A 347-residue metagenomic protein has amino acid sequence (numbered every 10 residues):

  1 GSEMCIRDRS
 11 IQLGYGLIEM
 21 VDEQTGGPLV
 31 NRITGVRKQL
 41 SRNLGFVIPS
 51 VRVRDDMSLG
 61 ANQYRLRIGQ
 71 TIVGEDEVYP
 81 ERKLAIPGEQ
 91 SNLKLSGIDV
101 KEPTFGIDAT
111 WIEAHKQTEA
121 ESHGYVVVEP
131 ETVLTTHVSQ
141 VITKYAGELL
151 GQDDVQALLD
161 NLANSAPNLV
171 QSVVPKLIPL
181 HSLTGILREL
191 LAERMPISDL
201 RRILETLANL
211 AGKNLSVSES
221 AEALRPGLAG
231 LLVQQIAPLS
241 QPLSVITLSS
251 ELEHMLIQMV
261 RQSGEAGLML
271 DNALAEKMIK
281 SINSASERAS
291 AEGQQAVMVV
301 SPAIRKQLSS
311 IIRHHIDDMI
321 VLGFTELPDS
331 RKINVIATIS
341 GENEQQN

Functional and structural regions predicted by a protein language model:
G1-C5: Short, small-residue-biased leader/transition segments that mark boundaries at the very start of proteins
I6-K332, T338: Structured cytosolic domains appended to multi-pass membrane proteins
I339-N347: A polyampholytic, Gly/Pro-enriched intrinsically disordered region
